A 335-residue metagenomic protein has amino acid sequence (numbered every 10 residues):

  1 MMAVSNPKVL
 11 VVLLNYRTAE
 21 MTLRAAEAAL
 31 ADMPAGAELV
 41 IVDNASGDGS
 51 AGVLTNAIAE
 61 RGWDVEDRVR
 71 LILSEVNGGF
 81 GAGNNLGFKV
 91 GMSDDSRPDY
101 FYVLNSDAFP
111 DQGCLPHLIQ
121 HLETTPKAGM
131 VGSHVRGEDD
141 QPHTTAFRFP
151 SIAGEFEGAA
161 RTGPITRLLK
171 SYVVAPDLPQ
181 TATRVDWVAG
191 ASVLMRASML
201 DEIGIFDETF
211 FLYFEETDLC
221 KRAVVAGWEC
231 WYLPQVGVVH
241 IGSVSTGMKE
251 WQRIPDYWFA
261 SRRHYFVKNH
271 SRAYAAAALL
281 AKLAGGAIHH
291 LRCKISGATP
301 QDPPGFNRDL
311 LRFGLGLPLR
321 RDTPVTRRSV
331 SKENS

Functional and structural regions predicted by a protein language model:
E27-G36: Short, acidic, metal-binding catalytic loop of nucleotide-sugar glycosyltransferases
A28, D43-L54, V76, P110-D111: A conserved acidic beta->alpha catalytic loop
L73-D94: Glycine-rich, basic loop-to-helix element that forms the pyrophosphate-binding segment of sugar-nucleotide handling
S96-F109: Short beta-strand-to-loop acidic/aromatic patch adjacent to the donor-nucleotide binding site
F109-T145: Conserved donor NDP-sugar-binding/catalytic core segment of glycosyltransferases
P150-V185: Short, flexible, basic/aromatic active-site loop/helix in glycosyltransferases
L178-Q180, D186-G237: A short, conserved alpha-helix in the catalytic core of glycosyltransferases
R253-A260, R272-S335: Non-catalytic, C-terminal membrane-associated alpha-helical segments of glycosyltransferases
